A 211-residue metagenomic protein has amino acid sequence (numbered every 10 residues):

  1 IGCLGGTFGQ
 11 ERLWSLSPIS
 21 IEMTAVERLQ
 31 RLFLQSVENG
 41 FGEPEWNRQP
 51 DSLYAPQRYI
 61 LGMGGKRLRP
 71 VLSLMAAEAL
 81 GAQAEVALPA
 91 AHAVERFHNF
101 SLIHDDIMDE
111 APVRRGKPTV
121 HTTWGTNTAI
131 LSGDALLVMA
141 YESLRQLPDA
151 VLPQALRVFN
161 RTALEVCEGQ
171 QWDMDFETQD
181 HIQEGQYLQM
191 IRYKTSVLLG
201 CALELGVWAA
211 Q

Functional and structural regions predicted by a protein language model:
I21-G42: N-terminal amphipathic/basic leader segments beginning at the initiator methionine
W46-Q211: Mg2+-dependent prenyl diphosphate-binding active-site environment of isoprenoid biosynthetic enzymes
